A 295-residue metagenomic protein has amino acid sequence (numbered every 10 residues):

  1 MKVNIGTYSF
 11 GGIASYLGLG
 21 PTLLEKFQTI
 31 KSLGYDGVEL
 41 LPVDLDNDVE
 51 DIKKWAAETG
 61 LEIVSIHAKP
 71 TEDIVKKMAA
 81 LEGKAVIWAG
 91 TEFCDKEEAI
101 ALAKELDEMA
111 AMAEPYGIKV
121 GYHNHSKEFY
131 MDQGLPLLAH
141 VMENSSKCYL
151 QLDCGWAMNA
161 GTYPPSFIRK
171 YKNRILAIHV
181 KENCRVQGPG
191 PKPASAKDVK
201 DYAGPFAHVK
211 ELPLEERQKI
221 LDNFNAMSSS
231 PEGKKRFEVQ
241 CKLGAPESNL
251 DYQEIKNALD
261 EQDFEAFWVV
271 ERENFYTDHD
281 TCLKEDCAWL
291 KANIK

Functional and structural regions predicted by a protein language model:
M1-K84, E114, C287-K295: N-terminal pre-domain/capping segments
V3-Y8, V38-L40, L61-H67, V86-W88 (+4 more regions): Hydrophobic faces of well-ordered beta-strands that scaffold small-molecule active sites in alpha/beta enzyme cores
I13-G18, G37-E50, H67-I74, F93-I100 (+5 more regions): Acidic-and-aromatic substrate-binding clefts and catalytic sites of carbohydrate-active enzymes
L24-Q28, E62-L152, M158-N159, K170 (+1 more regions): Active-site acidic/histidine proton-transfer and metal-coordination neighborhood in alpha/beta enzyme cores
P115-L243: Acidic/histidine-rich catalytic cores of soluble enzymes
P231, K235, F264-F275: C-terminal alpha-helical cap/extension of soluble enzyme domains
P246-E261: A short, acidic, amphipathic alpha-helical segment used as a generic capping/interface helix at domain edges
E273-K295: Aromatic-rich peripheral "rim/lid" segments of glycoside hydrolase catalytic domains that contact and position glycan
